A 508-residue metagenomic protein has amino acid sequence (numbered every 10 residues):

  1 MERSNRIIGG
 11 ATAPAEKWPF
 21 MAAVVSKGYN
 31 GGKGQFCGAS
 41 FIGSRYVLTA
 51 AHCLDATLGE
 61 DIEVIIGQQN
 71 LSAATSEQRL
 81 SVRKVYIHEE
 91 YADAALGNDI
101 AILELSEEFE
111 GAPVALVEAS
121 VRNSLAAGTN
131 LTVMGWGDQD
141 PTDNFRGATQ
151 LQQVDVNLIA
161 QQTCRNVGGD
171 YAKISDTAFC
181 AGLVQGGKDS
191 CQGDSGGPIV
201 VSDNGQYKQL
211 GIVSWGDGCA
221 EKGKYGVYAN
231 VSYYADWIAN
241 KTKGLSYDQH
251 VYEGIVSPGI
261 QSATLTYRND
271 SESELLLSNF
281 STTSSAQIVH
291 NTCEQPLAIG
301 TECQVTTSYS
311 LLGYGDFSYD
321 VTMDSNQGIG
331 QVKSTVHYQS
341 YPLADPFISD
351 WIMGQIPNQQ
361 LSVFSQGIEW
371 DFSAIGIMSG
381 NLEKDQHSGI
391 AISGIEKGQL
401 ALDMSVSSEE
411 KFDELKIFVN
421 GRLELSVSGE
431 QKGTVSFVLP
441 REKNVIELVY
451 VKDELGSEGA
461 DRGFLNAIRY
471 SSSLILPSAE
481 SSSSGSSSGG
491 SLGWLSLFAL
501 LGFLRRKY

Functional and structural regions predicted by a protein language model:
M1-V47, T57, E63-Q68, V184 (+7 more regions): Protease-domain processing segments flanking chymotrypsin-fold serine proteases, especially trypsin-like
V24-K27, V47-A50, D55-E90, Q161-V167 (+1 more regions): Conserved H-D interstitial segment of serine endopeptidase catalytic domains
Q35-D55, I62-E63, Q68, G147-Q162 (+1 more regions): C-terminal subregion of chymotrypsin/trypsin-like serine protease catalytic domains
N70, A74, Q78-S81, G97-G186 (+1 more regions): Chymotrypsin/trypsin-fold serine protease catalytic domain
I212, E221, K243-P342, L476-S486: Feature for long, exposed domains in two main contexts
F372-I395, F412, Q431-S436, L465: Short beta-strands within extracellular/lumenal beta-sheet-rich domains
L448-G459: Short beta-strand-plus-loop segments that form exposed binding edges in beta-rich domains
S491-Y508: A cross-kingdom C-terminal cell-surface attachment/processing module
